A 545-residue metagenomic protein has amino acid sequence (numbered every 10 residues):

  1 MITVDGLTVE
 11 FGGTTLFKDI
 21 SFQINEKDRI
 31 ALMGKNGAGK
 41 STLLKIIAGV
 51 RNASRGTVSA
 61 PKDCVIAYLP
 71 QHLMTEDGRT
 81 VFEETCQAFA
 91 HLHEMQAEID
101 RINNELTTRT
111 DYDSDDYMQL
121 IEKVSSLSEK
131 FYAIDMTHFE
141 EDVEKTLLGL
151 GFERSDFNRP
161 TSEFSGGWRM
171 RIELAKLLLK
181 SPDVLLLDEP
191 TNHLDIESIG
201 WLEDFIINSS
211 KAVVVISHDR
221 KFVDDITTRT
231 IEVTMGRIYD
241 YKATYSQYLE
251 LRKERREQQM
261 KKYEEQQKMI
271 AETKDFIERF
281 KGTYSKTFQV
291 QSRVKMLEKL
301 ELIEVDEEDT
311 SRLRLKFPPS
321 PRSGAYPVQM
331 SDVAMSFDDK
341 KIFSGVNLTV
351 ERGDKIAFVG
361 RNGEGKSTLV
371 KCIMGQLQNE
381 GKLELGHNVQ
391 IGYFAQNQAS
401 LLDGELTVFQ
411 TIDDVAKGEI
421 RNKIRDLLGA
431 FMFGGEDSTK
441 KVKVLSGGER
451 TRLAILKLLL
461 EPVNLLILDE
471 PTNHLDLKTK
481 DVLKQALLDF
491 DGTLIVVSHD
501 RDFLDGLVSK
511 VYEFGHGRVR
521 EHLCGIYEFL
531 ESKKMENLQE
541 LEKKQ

Functional and structural regions predicted by a protein language model:
M1-K261, R312, K316-Q545: ABC ATP-binding cassette signature C-motif
I102, R109, I134, E141 (+5 more regions): Hydrophobic stripe of amphipathic alpha-helices that form coiled-coil interfaces
E144-L150, D275-R279, K295-L300: Short amphipathic coiled-coil heptad-repeat segments
S155, K268, V305-E308: Short, flexible active-site-proximal loops enriched in glycine and acidic residues
Q259-K281, K286-K295, S311, E531-Q545: ABC ATPase nucleotide-binding domains
R293-S311, K355: ABC transporter TMD-NBD coupling linker
